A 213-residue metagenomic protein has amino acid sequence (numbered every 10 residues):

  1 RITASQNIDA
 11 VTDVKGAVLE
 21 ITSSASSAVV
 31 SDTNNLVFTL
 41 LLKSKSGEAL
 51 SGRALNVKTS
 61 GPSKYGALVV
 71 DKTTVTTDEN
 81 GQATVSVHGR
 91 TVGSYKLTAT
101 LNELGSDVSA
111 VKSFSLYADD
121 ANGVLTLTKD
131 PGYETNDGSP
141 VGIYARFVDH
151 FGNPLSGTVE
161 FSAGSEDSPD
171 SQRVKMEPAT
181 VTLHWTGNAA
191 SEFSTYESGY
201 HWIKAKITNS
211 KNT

Functional and structural regions predicted by a protein language model:
R1-T213: The feature marks long extracellular or luminal low-complexity segments
